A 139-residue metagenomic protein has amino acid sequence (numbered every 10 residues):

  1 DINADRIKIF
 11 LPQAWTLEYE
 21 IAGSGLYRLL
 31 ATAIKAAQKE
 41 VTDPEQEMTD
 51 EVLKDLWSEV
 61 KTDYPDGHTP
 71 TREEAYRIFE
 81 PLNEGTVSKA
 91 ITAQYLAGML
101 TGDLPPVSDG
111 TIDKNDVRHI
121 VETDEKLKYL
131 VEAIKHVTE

Functional and structural regions predicted by a protein language model:
D1-E139: Acidic, Mg2+-coordinating catalytic modules of nucleic-acid enzymes
